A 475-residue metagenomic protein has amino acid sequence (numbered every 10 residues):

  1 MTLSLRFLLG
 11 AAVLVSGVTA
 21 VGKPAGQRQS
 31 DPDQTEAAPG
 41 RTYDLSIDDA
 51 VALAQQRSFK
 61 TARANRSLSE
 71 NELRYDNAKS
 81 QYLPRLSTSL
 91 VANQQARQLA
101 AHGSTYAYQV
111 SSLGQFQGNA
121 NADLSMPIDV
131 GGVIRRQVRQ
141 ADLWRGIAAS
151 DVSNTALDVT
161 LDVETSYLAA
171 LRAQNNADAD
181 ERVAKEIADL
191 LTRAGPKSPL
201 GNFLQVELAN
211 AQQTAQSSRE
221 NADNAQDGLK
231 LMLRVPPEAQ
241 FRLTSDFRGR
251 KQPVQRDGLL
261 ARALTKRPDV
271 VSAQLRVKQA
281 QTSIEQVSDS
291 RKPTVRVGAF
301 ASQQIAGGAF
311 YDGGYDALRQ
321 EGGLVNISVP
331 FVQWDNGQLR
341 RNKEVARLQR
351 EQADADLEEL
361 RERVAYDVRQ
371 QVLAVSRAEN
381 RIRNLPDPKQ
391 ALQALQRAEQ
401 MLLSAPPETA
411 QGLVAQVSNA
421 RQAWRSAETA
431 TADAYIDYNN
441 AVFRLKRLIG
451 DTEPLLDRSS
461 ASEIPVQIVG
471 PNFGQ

Functional and structural regions predicted by a protein language model:
L3-R6, V21-Q27, A37-P39, A96 (+3 more regions): Acidic, low-complexity, intrinsically disordered peripheral segments
L9-S16: Bacterial N-terminal signal peptides
G22-V91, R97, P127-I128, D142 (+10 more regions): Bacterial Sec-pathway N-terminal export signals of envelope proteins
E36-T42, S89-M126, T244-P253, E285 (+2 more regions): Small/polar, glycine/serine/threonine/aspartate-rich low-complexity segments that form flexible
A50, R57, A64, P127 (+21 more regions): Amphipathic alpha-helical coiled-coil segments and their boundaries
A52-A62, S69-R85, G114, N121-R139 (+7 more regions): A glycine-/polar-enriched beta->alpha junction
Q117-N119, T165, F203-V206, N210 (+2 more regions): Transmembrane beta-barrel architecture of outer-membrane proteins
V152-R262, A374-A378, A394-R397, M401 (+3 more regions): Periplasmic alpha-helical coiled-coil/stalk elements that build and connect Gram-negative outer-membrane
